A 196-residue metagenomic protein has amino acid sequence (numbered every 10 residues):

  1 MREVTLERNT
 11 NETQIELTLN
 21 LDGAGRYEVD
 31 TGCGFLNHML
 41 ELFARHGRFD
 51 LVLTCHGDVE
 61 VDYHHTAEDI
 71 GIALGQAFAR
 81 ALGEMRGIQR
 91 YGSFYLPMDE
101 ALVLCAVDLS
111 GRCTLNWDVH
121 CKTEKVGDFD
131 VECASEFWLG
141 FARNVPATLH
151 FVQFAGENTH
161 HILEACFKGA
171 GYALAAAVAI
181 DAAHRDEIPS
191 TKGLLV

Functional and structural regions predicted by a protein language model:
M1-V196: N-terminal intrinsically disordered, cationic/polar leader segments that include organellar targeting peptides
